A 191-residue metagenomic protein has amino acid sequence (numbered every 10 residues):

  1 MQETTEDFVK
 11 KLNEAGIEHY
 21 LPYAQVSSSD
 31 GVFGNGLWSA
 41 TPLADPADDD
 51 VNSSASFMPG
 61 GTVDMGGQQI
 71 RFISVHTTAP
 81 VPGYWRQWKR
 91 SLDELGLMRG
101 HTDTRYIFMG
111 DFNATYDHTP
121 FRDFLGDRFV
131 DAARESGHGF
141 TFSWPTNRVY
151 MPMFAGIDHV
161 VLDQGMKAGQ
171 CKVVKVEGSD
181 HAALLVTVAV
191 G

Functional and structural regions predicted by a protein language model:
M1-G191: Soluble catalytic domains of enzymes that build or remodel membrane lipids, polysaccharides, and related
